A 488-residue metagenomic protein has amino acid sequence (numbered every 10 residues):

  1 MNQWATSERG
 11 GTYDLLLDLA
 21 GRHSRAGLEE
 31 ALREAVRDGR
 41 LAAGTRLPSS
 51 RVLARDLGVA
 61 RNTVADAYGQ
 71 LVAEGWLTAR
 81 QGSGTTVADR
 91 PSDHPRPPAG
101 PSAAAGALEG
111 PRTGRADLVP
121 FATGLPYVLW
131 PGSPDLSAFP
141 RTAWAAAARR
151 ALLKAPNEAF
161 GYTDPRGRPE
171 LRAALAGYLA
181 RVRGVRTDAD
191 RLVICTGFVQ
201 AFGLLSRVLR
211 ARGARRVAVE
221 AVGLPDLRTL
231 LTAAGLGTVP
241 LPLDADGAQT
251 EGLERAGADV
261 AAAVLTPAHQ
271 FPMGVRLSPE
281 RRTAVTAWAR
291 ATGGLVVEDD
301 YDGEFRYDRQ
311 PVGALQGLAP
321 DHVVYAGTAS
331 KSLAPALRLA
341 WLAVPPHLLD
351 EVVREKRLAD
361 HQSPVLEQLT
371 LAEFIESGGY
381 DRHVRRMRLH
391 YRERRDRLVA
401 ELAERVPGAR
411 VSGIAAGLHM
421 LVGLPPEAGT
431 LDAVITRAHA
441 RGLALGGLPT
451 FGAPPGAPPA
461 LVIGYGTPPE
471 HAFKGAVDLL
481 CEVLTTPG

Functional and structural regions predicted by a protein language model:
M1-R150, V353, R357-P364, I375 (+8 more regions): N-terminal basic, amphipathic alpha-helical segments
L129-W130, P240, V264-A268, V296-E298 (+1 more regions): Short beta-strands and strand-loop turn motifs
P134, P267-F271, K331, P468: Short glycine-rich anion-binding loops that position phosphate/pyrophosphate groups of nucleotides and phosphorylated
W144, G327-R388: Conserved core segment of the aminotransferase class I/II
A148-T292, E304-R306, Q310-L318, H322-V324 (+1 more regions): Conserved core of the PLP fold type I
G237, L295, A444: Residue-level detector of anion-binding/catalytic polar loops
P311-S330, D350-V353, L461: Conserved active-site segment immediately N-terminal to the catalytic lysine that forms the internal aldimine
